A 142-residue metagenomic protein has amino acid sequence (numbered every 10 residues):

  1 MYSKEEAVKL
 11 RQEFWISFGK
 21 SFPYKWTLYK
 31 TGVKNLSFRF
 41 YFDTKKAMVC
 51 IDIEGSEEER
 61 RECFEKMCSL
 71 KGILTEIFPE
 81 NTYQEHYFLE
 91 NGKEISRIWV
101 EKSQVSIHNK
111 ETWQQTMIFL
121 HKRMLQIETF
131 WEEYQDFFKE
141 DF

Functional and structural regions predicted by a protein language model:
M1-F142: Charged, terminal alpha-helix-loop-beta segments that serve as non-catalytic nucleic-acid engagement and/or assembly
